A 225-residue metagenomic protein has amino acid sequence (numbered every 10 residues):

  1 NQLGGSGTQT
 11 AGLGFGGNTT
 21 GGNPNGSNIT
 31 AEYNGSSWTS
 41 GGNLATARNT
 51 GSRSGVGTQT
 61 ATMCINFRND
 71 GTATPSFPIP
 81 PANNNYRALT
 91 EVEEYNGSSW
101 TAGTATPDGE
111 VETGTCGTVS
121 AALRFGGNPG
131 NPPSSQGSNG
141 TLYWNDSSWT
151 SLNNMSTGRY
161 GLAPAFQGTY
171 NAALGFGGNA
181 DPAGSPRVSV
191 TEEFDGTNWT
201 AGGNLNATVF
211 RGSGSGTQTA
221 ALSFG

Functional and structural regions predicted by a protein language model:
N1-G225: Polar, enzyme-active/binding microenvironments
